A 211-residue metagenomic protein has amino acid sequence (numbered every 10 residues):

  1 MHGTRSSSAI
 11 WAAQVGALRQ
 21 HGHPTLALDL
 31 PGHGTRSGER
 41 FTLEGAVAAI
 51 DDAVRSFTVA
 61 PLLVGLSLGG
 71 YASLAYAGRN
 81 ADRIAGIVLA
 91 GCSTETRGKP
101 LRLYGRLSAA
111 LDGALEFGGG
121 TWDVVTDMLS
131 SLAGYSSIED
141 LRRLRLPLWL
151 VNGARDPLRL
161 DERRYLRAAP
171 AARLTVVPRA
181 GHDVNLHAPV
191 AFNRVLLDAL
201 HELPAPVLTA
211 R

Functional and structural regions predicted by a protein language model:
M1-T35: Conserved HGGG/HGGXW glycine-rich cap/lid loop of the alpha/beta-hydrolase fold
S8-I10, T35-G38, Y71, G98 (+1 more regions): Short N-terminal helix/helix-N-cap motif within the alpha/beta-hydrolase-1
P24-V64, R194-L197: Active-site loop/oxyanion-hole signature of alpha/beta-hydrolase fold enzymes
S67: Catalytic nucleophile serine of serine hydrolases, specifically the conserved "nucleophile elbow" pentapeptide
Y71-R79, I84-G113: Flexible "cap/lid" loop of the alpha/beta hydrolase fold
G113-E139, R155-P157: Hydrophobic, aromatic-rich cap/lid helix
L148-A180: Conserved loop-alpha-helix segment in the C-terminal half of the alpha/beta-hydrolase fold that carries the catalytic
A180-N193: Catalytic histidine-centered segment of alpha/beta-hydrolase-like enzymes
